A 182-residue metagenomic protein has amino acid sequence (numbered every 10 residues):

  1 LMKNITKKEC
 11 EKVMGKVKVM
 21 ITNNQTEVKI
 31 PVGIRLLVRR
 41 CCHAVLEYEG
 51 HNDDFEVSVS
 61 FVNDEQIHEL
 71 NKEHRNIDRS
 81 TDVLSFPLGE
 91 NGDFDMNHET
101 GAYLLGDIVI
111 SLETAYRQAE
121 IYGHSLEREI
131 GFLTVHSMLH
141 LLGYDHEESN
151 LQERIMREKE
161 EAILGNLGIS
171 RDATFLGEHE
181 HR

Functional and structural regions predicted by a protein language model:
M2-G131, L139-R182: An acidic/histidine-cluster motif and surrounding catalytic segment that typifies divalent-metal-assisted enzyme active
